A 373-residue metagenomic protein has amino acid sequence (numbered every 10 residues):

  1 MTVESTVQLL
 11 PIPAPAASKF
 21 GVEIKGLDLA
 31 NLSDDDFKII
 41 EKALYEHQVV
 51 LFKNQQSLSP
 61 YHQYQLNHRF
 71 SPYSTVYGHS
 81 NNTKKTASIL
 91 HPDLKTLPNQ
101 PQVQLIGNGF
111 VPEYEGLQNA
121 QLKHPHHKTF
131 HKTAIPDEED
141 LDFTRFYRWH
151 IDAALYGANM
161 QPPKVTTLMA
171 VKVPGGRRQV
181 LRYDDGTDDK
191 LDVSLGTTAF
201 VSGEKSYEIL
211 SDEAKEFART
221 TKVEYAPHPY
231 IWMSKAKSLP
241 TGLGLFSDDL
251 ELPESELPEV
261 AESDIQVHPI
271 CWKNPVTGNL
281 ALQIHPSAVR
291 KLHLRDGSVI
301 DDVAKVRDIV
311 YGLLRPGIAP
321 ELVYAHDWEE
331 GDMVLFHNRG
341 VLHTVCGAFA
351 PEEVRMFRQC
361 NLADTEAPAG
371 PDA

Functional and structural regions predicted by a protein language model:
T2-H47, L51-E330, R339-A373: Non-heme Fe(II) oxygenase catalytic core, chiefly the N-lobe of the double-stranded beta-helix
